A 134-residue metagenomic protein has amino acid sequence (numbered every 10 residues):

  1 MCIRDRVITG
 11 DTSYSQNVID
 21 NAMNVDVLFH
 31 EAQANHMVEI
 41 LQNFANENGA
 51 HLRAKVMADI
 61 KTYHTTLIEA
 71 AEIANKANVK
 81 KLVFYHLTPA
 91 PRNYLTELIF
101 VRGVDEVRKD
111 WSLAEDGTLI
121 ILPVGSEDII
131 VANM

Functional and structural regions predicted by a protein language model:
M1-I3: Short, small-residue-biased leader/transition segments that mark boundaries at the very start of proteins
R6-D11: Active-site-proximal beta-strand elements of phosphoester/diester hydrolases
S13-D116: Cap/insert and terminal regions of metallo-dependent hydrolase folds
L113-M134: Binuclear metal-dependent phosphoesterase catalytic core
